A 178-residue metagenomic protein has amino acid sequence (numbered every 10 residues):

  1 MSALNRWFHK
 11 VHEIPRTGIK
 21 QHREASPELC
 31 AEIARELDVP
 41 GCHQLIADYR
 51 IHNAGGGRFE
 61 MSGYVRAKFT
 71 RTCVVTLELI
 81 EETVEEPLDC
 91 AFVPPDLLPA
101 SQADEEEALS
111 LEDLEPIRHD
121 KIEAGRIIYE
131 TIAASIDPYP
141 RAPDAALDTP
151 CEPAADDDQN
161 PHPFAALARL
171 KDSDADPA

Functional and structural regions predicted by a protein language model:
M1-R16, K20, A91-A178: Charge-rich, low-complexity linker and terminal segments
M1-R66, T70: A positional/architectural concept
R23, A47-Y49, G63-R66, V84-F92 (+2 more regions): A structural signal for short, well-ordered beta-strand segments
E24, T70, V74-L79, I122 (+1 more regions): Ordered, soluble secondary-structure elements with a strong preference for glycine-centered loop motifs and nearby
R35-V39, V74-E81, A134, D172: Short, intrinsically disordered, mixed-charge
A67-S101: Helix-adjacent hinge/juxtasegments
